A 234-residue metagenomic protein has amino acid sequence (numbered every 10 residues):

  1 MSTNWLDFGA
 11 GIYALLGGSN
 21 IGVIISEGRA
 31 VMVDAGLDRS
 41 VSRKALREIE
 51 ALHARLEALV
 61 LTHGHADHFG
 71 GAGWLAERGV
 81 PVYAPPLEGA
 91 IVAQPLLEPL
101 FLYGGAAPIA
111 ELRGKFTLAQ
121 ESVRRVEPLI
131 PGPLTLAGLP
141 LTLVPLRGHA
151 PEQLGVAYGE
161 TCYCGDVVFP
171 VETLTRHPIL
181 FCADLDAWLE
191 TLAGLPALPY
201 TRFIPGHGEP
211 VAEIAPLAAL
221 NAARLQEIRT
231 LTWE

Functional and structural regions predicted by a protein language model:
S2-A51, G155-G165, F169: Conserved beta-strand hairpin/beta-sheet module of binuclear metal-dependent hydrolase folds, prominently
G11, I24, D34, I49 (+7 more regions): Divalent metal-coordination and catalytic microenvironments
Y13, V60, Y83, E127-L129 (+3 more regions): Hydrophobic/aromatic beta-strand patches that form the interior of the parallel beta-sheet core in alpha/beta enzyme
A30, L37-R39, P140-A219: Metallo-beta-lactamase
V41-R43, R47-P133: Active-site HxH/HxHxD metal-binding segment of metal-dependent hydrolases
A45-E48, G71, W188-T191, N221-R224: A general structural detector for well-ordered alpha-helical segments in enzyme core domains, enriched
L102-Y103, P170-V171, N221-R224: Active-site gating loops and adjacent loop-to-helix segments of metal-dependent hydrolytic enzymes
E213-T232: Short, electropositive alpha-helical surface patch
